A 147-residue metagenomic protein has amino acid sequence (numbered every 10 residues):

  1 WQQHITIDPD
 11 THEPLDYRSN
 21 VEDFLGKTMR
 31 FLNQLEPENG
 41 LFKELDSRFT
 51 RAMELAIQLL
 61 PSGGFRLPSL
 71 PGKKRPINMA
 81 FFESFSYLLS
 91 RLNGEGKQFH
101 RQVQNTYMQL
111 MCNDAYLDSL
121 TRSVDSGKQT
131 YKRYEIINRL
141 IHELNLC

Functional and structural regions predicted by a protein language model:
W1-C147: Flexible coil/loop and intrinsically disordered segments
